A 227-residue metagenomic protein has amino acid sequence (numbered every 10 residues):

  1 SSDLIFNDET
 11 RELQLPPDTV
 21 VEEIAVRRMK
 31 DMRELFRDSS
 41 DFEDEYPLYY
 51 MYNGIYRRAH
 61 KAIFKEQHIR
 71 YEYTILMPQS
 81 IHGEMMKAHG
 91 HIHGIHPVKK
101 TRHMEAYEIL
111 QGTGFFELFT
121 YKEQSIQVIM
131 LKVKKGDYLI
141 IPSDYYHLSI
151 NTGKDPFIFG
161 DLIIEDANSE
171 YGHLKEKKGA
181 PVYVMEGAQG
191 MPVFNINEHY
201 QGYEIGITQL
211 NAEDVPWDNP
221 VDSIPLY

Functional and structural regions predicted by a protein language model:
E9-V133, I150-Y227: Active-site region of the double-stranded beta-helix
Y138-L139, S143-L148: Histidine-centered metal-chelating micro-motifs
